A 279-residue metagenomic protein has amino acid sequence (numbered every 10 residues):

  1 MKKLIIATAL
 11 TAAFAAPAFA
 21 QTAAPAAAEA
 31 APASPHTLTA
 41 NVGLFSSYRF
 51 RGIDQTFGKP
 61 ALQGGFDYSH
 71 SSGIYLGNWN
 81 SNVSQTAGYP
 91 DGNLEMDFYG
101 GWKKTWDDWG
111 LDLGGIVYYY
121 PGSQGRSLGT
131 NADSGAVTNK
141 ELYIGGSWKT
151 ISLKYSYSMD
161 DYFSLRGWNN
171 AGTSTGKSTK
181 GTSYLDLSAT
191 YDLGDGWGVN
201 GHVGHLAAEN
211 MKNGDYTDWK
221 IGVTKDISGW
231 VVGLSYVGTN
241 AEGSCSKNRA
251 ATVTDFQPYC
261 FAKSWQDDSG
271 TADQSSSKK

Functional and structural regions predicted by a protein language model:
M1-P35: Cleavable N-terminal export/targeting peptides
A15, P35, S69-G73, T105-W109 (+3 more regions): Outer-membrane beta-barrel channels and translocator barrels
A33-S46: Transmembrane beta-strand segments of Gram-negative outer membrane beta-barrel proteins
H36, G58-L62, G92-M96, W109 (+5 more regions): Residues that define the transmembrane beta-barrel architecture of outer-membrane proteins
A40-V42, F66, L76-N78, G100 (+6 more regions): Membrane-embedded beta-strand positions of outer-membrane beta-barrel proteins
L44-F50, H70, N80-S84, K104 (+7 more regions): Transmembrane beta-strands of outer-membrane beta-barrel pores
D54, I74-A136: Surface-exposed loop and membrane-interface regions of Gram-negative outer-membrane beta-barrel proteins
K225-W230, Y236, V253-K279: Outer-membrane beta-barrel "beta-signal"
